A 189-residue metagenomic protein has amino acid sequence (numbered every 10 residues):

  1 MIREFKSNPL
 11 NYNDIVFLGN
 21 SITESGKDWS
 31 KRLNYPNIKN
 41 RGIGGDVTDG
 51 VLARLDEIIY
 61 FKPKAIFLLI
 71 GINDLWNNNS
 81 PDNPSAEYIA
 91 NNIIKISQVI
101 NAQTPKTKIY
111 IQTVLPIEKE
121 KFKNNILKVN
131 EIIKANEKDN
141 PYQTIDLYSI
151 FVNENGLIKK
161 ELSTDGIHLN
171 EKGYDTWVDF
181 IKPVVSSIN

Functional and structural regions predicted by a protein language model:
M1-A65: Serine-esterase "nucleophile elbow" of acetyl-processing enzymes
I15-F17, K39-G42, A65-I70, K108-T113 (+2 more regions): Structural recognition of the beta-strand scaffold that forms the well-ordered cores of secreted hydrolase catalytic
G42-D46, F67-P81, I94, V114 (+1 more regions): Cell-envelope and extracellular/periplasmic
G50-F61, P84, N91-V99: Alpha-helical scaffolding within the catalytic cores of extracellular/periplasmic polymer-degrading hydrolases
L69-L75, Q98-K128: Active-site segments of SGNH/GDSL-like serine hydrolases that catalyze O-acetyl group transfer/hydrolysis on lipids
S80-A86, L162-T164: Short glycine-enriched, charge-decorated loop/helix-capping segments at active-site entrances that position
E87-Q112, K134-Y142, D146: Charged, glycine-enriched surface loops/patches that mediate electrostatic binding to polyanionic ligands
P116-N189: Catalytic His-Asp segment of secreted/periplasmic serine-dependent ester chemistry enzymes
